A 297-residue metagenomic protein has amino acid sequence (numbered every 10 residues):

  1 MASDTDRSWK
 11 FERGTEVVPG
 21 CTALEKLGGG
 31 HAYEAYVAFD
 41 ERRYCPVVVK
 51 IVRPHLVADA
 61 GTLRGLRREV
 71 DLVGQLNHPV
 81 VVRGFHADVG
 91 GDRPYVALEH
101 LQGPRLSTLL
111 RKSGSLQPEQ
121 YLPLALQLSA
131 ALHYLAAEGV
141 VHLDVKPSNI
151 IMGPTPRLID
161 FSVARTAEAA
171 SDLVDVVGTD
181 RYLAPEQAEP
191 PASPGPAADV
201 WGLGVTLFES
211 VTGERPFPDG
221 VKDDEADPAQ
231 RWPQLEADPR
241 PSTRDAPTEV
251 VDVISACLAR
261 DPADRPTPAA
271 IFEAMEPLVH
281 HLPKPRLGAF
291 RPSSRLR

Functional and structural regions predicted by a protein language model:
F39-P46: Conserved N-lobe loop of protein kinases adjacent to the ATP-binding glycine-rich P-loop
R53-Q75: AlphaC helix of the eukaryotic protein kinase fold
A87: Activation-segment/catalytic-loop signature of the eukaryotic protein kinase fold
G91-R105, L109: Conserved short submotifs of the Hanks-type protein kinase catalytic core that shape the nucleotide-binding pocket
L124-A125: Activation segment signature within eukaryotic-like protein kinase domains
L128-V140: Protein kinase catalytic-loop region centered on the HRD/HxD motif
D199: Conserved catalytic-loop aspartate of Hanks-type protein kinases
